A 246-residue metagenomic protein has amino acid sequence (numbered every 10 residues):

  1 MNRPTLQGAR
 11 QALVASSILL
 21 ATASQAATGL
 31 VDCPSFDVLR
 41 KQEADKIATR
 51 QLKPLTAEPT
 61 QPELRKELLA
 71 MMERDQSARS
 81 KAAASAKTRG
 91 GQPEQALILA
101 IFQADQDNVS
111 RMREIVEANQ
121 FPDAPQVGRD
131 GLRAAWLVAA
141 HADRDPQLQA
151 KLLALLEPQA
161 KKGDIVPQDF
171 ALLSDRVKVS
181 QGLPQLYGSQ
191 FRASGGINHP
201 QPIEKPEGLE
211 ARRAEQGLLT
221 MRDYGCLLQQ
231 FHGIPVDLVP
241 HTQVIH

Functional and structural regions predicted by a protein language model:
N2, I18, I47, I98-I101 (+6 more regions): Weak global preference for isoleucine
N2-L13: Bacterial N-terminal signal peptides that target proteins for export
Q7, P62, L209-E210: Short alpha-helical segments used as structural interaction elements across diverse proteins
Q11-A21: Bacterial N-terminal signal peptides
S24-A26: Boundary at the C-terminal end of the N-terminal hydrophobic targeting segment
T28-Q181: N-terminal helix-rich structural modules
R133-V239, V244-I245: Mature-region segments of soluble proteins
